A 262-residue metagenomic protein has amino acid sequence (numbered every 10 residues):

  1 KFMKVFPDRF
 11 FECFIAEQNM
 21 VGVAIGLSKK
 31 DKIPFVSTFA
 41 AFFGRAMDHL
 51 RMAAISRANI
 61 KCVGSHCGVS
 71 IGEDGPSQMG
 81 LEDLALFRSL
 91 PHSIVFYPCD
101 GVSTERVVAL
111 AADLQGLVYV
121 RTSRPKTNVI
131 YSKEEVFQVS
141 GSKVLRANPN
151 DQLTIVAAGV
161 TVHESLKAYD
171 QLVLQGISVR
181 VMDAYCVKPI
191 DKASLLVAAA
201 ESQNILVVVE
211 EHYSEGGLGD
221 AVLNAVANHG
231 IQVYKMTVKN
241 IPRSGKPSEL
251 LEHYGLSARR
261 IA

Functional and structural regions predicted by a protein language model:
K1-R121, K126-T127: Thiamine diphosphate
K4, I71-G72, R121-A262: Thiamine diphosphate
